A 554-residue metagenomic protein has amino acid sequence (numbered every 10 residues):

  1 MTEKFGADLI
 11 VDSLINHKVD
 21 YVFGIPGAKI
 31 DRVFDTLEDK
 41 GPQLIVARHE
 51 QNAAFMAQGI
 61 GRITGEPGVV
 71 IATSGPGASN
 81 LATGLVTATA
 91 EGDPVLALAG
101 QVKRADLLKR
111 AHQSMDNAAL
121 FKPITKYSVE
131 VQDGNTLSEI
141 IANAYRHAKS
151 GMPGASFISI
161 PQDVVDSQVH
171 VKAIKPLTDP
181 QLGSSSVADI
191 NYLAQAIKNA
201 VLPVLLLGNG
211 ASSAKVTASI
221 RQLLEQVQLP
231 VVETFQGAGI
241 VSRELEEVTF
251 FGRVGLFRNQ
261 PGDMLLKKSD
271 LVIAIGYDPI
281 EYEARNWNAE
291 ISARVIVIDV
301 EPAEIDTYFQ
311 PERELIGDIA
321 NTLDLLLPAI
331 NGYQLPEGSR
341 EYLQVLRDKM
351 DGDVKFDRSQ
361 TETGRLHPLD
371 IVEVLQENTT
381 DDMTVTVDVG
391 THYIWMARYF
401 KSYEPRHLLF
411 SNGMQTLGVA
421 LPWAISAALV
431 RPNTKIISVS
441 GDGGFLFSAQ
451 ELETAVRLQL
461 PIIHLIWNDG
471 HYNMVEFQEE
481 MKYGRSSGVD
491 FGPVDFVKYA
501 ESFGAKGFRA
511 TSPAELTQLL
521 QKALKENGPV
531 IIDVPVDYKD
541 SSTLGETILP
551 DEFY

Functional and structural regions predicted by a protein language model:
M1-P336, F356, V374, N378-D381 (+4 more regions): N-terminal alpha/beta PP-like core and its mobile active-site loop of ThDP/TPP-dependent enzymes
K4, G134, V187, E362-L369 (+1 more regions): Short, solvent-exposed loop/helix junctions and linker helices that flank or host conserved functional motifs
I10-V11, A28, V33-E38, R347-P422 (+3 more regions): Active-site diphosphate/adenylate-binding microenvironment
G24-G27, M115, G390, D490 (+1 more regions): Alpha-helix N-cap/helix-start motif at coil-to-helix transitions, marked by capping-box chemistry
L107-Q113, R243-E244, D306-Y308, E314-I316 (+2 more regions): Thiamine diphosphate
N135, I291-Y393, P513-K522, E526-Y554: Phosphate/pyrophosphate-binding active-site segments
G208-S212, Q360, G441-G443: Conserved short loop/turn motifs at secondary-structure junctions
E281-A284, S292, L326-G332, S339-V354 (+4 more regions): Hydrophobic, well-ordered secondary-structure segments that either form specific early membrane-associated helices used
